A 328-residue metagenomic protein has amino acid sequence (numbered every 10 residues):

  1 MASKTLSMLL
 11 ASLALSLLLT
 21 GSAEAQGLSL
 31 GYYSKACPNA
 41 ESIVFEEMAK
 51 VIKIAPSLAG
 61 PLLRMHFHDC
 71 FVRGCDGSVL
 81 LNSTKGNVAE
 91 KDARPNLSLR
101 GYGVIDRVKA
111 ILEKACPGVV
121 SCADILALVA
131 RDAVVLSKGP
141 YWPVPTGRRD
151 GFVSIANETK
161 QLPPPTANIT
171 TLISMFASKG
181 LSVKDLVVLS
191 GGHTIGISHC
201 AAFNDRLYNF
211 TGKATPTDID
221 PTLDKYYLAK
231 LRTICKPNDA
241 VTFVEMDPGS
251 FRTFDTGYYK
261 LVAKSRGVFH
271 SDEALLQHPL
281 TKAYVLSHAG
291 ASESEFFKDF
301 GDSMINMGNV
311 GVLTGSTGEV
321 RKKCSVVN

Functional and structural regions predicted by a protein language model:
A2-N328: Catalytic cores of secreted/periplasmic or lumenal enzymes
